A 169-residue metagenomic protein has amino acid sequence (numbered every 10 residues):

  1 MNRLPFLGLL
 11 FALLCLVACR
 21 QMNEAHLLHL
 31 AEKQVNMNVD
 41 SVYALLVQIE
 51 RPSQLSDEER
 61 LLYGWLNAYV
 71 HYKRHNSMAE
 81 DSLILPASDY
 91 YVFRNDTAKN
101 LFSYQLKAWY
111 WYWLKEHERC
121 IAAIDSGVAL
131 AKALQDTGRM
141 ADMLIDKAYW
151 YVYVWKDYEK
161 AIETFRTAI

Functional and structural regions predicted by a protein language model:
M1-L7: Bacterial N-terminal signal peptides that target proteins for export
G8-L16: Bacterial N-terminal signal peptides
L16-I169: A "functional boundary" signal
